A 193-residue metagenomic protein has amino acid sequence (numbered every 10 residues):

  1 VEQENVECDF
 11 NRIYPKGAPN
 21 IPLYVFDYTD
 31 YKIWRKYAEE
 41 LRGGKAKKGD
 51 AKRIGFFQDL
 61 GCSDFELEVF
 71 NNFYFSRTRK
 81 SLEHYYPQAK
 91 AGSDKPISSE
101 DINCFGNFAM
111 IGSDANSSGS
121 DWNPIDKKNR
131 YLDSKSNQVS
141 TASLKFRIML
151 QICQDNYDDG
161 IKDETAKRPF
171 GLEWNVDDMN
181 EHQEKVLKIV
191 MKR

Functional and structural regions predicted by a protein language model:
V1-R193: Flexible coil/loop and intrinsically disordered segments
